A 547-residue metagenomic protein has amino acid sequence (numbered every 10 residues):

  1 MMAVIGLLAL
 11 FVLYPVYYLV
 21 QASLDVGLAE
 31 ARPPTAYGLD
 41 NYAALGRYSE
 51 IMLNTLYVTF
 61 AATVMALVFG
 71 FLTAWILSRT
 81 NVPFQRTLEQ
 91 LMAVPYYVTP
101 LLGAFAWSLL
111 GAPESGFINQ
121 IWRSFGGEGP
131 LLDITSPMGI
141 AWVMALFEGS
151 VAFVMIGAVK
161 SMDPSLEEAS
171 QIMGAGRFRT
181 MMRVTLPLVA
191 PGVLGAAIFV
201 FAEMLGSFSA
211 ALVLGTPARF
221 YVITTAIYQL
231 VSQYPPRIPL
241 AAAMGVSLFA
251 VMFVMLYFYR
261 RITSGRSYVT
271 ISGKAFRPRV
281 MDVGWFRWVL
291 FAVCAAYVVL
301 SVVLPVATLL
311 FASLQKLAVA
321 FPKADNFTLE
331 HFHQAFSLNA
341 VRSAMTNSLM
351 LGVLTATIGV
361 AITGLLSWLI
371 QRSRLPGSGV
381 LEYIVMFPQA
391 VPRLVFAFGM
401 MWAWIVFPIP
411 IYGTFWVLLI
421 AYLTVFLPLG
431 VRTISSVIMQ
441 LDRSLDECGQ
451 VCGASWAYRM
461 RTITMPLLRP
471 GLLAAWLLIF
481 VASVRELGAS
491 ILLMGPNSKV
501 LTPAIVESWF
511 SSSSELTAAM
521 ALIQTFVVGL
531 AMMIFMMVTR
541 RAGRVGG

Functional and structural regions predicted by a protein language model:
M1-L28, A44-K160, L188-S209, V213 (+8 more regions): Membrane-water interface segments at the C-terminal ends of transmembrane alpha-helices in multi-pass inner-membrane
L28-R47, Q120, S124-F125, P236 (+2 more regions): Membrane-topology segments of multi-pass transport proteins
A31, A112, S209-P235, F321-D325 (+2 more regions): Glycine-rich helix-loop "coupling/hinge" segments at transmembrane-helix boundaries in multipass transporters
T35, M52, G174-A175: Polytopic alpha-helical membrane proteins, predominantly small-molecule transporters/carriers
T80, M162-D163, E168-V189, S373 (+2 more regions): Short helix-to-coil transition segments within interhelical loops that connect adjacent transmembrane helices
L166, I238, L445, L487: Helix-turn-helix DNA-binding elements, focusing on the entry/boundary residues of the two helices that contact DNA
Y257-C294: Alpha-helical transmembrane segments of integral membrane proteins
S267-R279, L445, A454, V538-G547: Short cytosolic juxtamembrane segments of multi-pass membrane proteins
